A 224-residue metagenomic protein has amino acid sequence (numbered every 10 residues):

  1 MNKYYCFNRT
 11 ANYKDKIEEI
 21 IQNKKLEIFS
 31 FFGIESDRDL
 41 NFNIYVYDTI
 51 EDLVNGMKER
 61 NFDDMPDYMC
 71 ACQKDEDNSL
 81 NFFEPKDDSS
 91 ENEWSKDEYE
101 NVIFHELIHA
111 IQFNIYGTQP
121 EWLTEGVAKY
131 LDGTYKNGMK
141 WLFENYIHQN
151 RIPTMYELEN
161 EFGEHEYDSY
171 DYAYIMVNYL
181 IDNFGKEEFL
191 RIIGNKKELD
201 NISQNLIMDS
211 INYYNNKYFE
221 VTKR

Functional and structural regions predicted by a protein language model:
M1-K14: Acidic/histidine-rich, surface-exposed loop or edge segments in extracytoplasmic proteins
E18-K25, E125, Y174, L190: Extracytoplasmic/secreted envelope proteins and their assembly/folding machinery, especially bacterial periplasmic
E19-S79: Auxiliary, metal-adjacent structural segments of Zn-dependent hydrolase domains
F29-I44, I115-T124, E188-I193: Surface-exposed patches in mature extracellular/periplasmic domains of secreted proteins
F82-I103, N114-Q119: Short pre-active-site segment immediately N-terminal to the catalytic Zn-binding motif
N101-N114, E125-K129: Active-site recognition of the HExxH zinc-binding catalytic motif
I115-E161, D209-Y218: Post-HExxH zinc-binding segment in Zn-dependent metallohydrolases
E159-R224: Pan-zinc metallopeptidase signature
